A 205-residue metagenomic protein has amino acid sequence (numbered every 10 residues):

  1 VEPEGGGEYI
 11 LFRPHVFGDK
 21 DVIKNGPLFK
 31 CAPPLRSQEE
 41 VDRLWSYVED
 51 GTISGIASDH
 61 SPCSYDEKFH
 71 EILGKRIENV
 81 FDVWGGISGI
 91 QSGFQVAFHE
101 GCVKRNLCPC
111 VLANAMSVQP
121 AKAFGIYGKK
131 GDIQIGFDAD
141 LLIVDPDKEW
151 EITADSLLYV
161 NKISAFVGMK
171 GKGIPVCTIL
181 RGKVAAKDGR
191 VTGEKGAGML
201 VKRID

Functional and structural regions predicted by a protein language model:
V1-I56, K75: Histidine/acidic residue-rich metal-binding segments in metalloenzymes
E4, D59, A97, G182: Residue-level signal for inorganic ion chemistry
F12-K20, E67-H70, A154-S156: Short acidic, glycine/serine/threonine-rich loops at helix termini
K20-F29, S54-I56, P62-K148: His/Asp/Glu-enriched, well-ordered alpha-helical/loop segment that forms or immediately abuts the divalent-metal
D21-K24, V48, I135, G168-K172: Solvent-exposed alpha-helices and their adjacent loops that cap or buttress functional pockets in soluble metabolic
L44-S46, C102, G131-D132, G168: Short, flexible, glycine/charge-rich loop motifs used to bind or transfer phosphoryl groups or to couple energy/partner
H60, I204-D205: Catalytic pocket of metal/acid-base enzymes, prominently hydrolases
F69-G85, D138-V201: C-terminal cap of metal-dependent C-N hydrolases
